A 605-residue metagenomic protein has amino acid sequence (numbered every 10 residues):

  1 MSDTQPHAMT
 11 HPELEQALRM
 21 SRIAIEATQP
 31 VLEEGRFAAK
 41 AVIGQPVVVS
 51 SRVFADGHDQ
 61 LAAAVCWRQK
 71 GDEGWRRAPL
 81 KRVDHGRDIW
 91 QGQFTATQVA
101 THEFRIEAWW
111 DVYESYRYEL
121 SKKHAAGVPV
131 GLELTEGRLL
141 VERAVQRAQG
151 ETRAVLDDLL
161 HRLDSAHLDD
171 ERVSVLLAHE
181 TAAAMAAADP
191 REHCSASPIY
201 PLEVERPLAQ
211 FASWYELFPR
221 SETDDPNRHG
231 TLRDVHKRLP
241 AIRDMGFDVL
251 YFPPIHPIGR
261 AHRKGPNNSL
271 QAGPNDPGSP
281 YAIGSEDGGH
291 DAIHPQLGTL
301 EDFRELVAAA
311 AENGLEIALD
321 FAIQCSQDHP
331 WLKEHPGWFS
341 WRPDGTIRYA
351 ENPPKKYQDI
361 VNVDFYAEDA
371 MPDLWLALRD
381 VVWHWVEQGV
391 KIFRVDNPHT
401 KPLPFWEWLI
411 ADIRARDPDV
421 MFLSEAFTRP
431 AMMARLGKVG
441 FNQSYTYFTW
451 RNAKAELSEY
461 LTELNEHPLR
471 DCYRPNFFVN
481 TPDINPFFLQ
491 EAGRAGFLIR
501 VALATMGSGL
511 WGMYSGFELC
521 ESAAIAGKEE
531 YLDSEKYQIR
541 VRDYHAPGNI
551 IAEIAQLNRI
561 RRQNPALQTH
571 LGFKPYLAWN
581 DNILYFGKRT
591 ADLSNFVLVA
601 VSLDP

Functional and structural regions predicted by a protein language model:
S2-D56, S115-A148, K574-Y576: Non-catalytic, glycine-rich low-complexity segments
P6-H7, R542-Q568: Catalytic cores of secreted or luminal carbohydrate-active enzymes
G44, G57-D59, A96-F104, A108-W110: Short tyrosine-centred short linear motifs in exposed loops/low-complexity segments
V49, N595-D604: Short, well-ordered beta-strand segments enriched in hydrophobic/aromatic residues
D56-T97, E119: Aromatic-rich carbohydrate-binding modules that target alpha-glucans
Q98, W109-Y357, D369, L376 (+3 more regions): Acidic/aromatic-lined carbohydrate-recognition and catalytic surfaces of CAZymes acting on diverse glycans
P277-A308, E312-L315, C325-A546, T569-H570 (+2 more regions): Alpha-amylase-like alpha-glycosidases and glucanotransferases acting on alpha-linked glucans and related
